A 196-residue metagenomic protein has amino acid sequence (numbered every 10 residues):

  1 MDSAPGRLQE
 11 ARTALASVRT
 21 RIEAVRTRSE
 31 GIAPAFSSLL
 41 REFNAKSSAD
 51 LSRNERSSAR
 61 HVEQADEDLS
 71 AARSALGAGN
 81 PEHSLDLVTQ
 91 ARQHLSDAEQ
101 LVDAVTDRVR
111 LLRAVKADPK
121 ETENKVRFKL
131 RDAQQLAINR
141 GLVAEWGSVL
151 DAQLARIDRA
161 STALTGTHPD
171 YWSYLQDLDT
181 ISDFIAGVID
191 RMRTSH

Functional and structural regions predicted by a protein language model:
M1-H196: Long, charged/polar, soluble alpha-helical segments
